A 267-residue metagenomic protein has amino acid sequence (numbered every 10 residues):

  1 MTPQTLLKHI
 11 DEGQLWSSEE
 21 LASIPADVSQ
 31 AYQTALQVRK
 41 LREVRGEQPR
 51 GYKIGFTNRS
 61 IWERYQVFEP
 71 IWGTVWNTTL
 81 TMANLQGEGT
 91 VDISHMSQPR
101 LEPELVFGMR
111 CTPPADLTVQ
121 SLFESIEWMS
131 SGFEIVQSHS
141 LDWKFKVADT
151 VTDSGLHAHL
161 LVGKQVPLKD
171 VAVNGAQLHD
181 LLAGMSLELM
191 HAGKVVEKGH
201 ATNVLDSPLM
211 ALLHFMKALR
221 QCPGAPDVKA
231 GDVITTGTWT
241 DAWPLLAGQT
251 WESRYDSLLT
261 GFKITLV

Functional and structural regions predicted by a protein language model:
T2-M210, M216-K217, Q221-C222, L259-V267: Catalytic-core "active-site belt" of small-molecule-metabolizing enzymes, emphasizing His/Asp/Glu-rich regions
A211-L246: A conserved acidic, glycine/proline-rich C-terminal tail/linker
T235-V267: Conserved catalytic-core subdomain
